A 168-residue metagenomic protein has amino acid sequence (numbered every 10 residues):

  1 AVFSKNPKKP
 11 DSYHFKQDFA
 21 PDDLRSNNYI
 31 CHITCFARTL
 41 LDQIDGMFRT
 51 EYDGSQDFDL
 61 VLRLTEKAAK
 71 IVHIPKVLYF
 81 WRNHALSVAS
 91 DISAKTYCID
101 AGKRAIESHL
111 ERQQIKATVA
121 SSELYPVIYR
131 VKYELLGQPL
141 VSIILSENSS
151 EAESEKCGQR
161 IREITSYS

Functional and structural regions predicted by a protein language model:
A1-V2, L41, T165-S168: Short, intrinsically disordered, charge-balanced linker/junction segments flanking boundaries in proteins
A1-Y13, R82-H84: Conserved donor NDP-sugar-binding/catalytic core segment of glycosyltransferases
K5-N6, K67, I71, S108-K116: Phosphate/oxyanion-binding loops and surfaces in catalytic or ligand/nucleic-acid-binding neighborhoods
A20-E107: Conserved nucleotide-sugar donor-binding catalytic segment
I30, C35, K95-Q138: C-terminal, non-catalytic tails of nucleotide-sugar-dependent glycosyltransferases
D59, P139-I144: Cell-envelope/extracellular polymer assembly enzymes that use nucleotide-activated donors
A101, S146-N148: Non-catalytic, C-terminal membrane-associated alpha-helical segments of glycosyltransferases
S150-T165: Short, well-formed alpha-helical segments that are part of the catalytic scaffolds of diverse glycosyltransferases
